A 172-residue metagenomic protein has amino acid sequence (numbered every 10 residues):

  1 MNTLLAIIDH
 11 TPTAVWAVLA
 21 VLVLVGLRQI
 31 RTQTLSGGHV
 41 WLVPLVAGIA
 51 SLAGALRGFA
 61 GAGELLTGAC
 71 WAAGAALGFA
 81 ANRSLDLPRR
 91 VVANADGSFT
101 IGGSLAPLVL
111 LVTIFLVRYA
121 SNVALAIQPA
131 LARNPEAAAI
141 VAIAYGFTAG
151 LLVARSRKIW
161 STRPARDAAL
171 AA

Functional and structural regions predicted by a protein language model:
M1-L5, F59, V123-P135: Membrane-interface helix termini and inter-helical loops of multi-pass transporters
L5-L19, T67-G74: Structural signature of hydrophobic alpha-helical transmembrane segments
V21-L35, A80-A93, R155-R163: C-terminal ends of transmembrane helices
L35-G48, L65-A73, D96-T100: Cytoplasmic-side transmembrane-helix entry/capping segments in multi-pass membrane proteins
V43-G54, F99-F115, A171-A172: Small-residue-rich segments of transmembrane alpha-helices in multi-pass membrane proteins, especially helix faces
L52-A60, V109-Q128: Hydrophobic alpha-helical transmembrane segments in multi-pass integral membrane proteins
A62-G78, A142-F147: Alpha-helical transmembrane segments
A126-V153: Hydrophobic alpha-helical transmembrane segments and immediately flanking/interface helices in integral membrane
